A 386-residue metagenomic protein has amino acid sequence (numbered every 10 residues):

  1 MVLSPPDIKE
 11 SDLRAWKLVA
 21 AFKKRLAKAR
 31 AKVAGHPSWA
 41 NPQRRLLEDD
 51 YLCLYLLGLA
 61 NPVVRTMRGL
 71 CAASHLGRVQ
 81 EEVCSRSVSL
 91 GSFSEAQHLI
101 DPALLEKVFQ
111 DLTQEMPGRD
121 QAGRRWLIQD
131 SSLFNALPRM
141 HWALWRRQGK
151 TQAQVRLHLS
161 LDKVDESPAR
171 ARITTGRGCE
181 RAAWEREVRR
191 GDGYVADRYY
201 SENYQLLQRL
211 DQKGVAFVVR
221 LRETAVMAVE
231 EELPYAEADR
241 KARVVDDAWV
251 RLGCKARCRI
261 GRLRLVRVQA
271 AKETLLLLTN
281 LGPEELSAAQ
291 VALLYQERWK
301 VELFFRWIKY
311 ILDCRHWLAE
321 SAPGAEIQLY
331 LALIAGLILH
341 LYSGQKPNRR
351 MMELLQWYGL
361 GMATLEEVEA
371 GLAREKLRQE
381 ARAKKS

Functional and structural regions predicted by a protein language model:
M1-G69, R86, Q97-I100, K107 (+4 more regions): Single, function-defining residue in the core of a domain
R65-V83: DNA-recognition alpha helix
S92-M116: Short, basic alpha-helical nucleic acid-contact segments in DNA-binding proteins and DNA transaction factors
W145: Conserved mixed alpha/beta core segments that line enzyme active sites in large multi-domain catalysts
